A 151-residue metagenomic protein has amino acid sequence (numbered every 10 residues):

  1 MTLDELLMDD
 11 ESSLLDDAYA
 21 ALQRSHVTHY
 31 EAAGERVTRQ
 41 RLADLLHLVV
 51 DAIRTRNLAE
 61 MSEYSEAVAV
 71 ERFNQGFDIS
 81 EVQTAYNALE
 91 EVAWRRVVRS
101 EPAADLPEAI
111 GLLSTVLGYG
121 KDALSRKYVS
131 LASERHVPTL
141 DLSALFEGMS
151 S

Functional and structural regions predicted by a protein language model:
M1-S80: N-terminal low-complexity or simple alpha-helical regulatory segments that function as activation/interaction modules
L3, M61-S151: Long, amphipathic alpha-helical coupling/dimerization segments that relay conformational signals between
